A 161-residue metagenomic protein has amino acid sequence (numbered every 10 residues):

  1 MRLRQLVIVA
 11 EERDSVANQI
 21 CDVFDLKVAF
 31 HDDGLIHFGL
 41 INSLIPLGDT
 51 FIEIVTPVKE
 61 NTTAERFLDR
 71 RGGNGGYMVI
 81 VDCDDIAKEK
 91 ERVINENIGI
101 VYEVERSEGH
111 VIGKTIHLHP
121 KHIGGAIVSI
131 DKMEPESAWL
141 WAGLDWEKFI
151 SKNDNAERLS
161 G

Functional and structural regions predicted by a protein language model:
R2-E11, S43-P46, E65-R92, L118 (+1 more regions): Vicinal oxygen chelate
V7-F51, I94-I98, Y102-I112, L118: Core segments of cupin and vicinal oxygen chelate
A17-N18, A64-F67, I94, D154-N155: Short amphipathic alpha-helical segments, especially helix-boundary/capping motifs
K27-L68, K114-A138: Conserved short beta-strand elements that form part of the metal-binding/catalytic scaffold of enzyme active sites
D32-G34, E53-T56, R71, Y77-V81 (+4 more regions): Glycine-rich loops and low-complexity Gly/Arg-rich segments that provide flexible linkers or classic glycine-based
H37-G39, K59-N61, G75-G76, C83-I86 (+3 more regions): Short C-terminal domain-edge/linker segments immediately following a structured domain
V58-R66, N74, N97-V104: Short acidic (Asp/Glu) patches
K90-G161: Vicinal oxygen chelate
